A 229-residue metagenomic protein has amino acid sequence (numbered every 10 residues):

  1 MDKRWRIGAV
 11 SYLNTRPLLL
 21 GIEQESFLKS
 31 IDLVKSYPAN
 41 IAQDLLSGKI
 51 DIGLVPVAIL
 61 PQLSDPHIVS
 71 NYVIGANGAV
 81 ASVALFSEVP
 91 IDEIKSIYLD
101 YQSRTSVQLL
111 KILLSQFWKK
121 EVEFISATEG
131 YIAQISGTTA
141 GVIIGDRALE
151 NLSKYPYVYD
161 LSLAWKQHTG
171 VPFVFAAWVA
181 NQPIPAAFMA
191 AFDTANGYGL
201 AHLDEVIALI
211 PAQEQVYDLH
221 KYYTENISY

Functional and structural regions predicted by a protein language model:
D2-S11, I91-S106, D193-Y198: Short loop->beta-strand "edge-of-pocket" segments that line small-molecule binding or catalytic clefts across diverse
L13-E93, Y101-S103: Short, glycine-/small- and polar/acidic-enriched structural segments that line small-molecule recognition paths
G21, V83-I91, S96, F173-A187: A bilobed periplasmic-binding-protein/Venus flytrap-type ligand-binding module shared by bacterial periplasmic
D32-Q43, K120-G137: Short helix-initiation/N-cap motifs at beta->coil->alpha
L46-V55, E121, S136-I143: Alpha-to-beta junction loops
Y72-G130, W165: A conserved helix-loop-strand patch within extracytoplasmic ligand-binding domains of the periplasmic binding
S126-I207: Pocket-lining segment of extracytoplasmic ligand-binding domains
A148, A208-Y229: An extracytoplasmic/periplasmic, membrane-proximal ligand-sensing/linker region
